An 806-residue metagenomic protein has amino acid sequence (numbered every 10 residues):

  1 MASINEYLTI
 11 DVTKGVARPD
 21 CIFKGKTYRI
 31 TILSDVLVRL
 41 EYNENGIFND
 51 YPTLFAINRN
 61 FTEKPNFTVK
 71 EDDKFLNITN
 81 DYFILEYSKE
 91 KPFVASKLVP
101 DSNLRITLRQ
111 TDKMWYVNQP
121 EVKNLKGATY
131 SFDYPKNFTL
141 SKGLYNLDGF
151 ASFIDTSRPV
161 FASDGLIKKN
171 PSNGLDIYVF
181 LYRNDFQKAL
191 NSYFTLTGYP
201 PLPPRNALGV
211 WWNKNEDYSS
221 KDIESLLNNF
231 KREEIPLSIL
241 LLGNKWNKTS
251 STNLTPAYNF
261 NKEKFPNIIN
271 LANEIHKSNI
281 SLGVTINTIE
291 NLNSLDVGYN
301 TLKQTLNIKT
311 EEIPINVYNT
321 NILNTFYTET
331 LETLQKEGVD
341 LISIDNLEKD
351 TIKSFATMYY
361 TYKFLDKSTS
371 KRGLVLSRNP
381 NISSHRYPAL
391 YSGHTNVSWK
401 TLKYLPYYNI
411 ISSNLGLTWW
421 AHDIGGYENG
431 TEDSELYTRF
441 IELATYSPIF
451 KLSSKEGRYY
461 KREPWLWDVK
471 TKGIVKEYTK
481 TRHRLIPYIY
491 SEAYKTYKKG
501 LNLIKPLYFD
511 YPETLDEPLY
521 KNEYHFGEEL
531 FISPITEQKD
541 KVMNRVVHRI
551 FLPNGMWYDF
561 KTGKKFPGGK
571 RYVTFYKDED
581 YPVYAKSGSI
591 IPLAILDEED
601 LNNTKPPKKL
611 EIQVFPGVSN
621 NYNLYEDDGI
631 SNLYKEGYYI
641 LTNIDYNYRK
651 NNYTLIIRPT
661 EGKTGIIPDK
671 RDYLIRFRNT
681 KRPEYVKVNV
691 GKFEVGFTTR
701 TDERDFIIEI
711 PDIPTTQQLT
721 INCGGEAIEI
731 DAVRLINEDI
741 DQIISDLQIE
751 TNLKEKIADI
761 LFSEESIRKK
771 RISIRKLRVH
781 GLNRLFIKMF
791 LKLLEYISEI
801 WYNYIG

Functional and structural regions predicted by a protein language model:
A2, P65-R205, N213-N215, L227-R232 (+4 more regions): Catalytic and substrate-binding clefts that recognize carbohydrates or anionic sugar/phosphate headgroups
L8, L33-D73: A low-complexity, Ser/Thr/Gly/Pro-enriched, surface-exposed linker/loop concept that marks segments flanking
I30, V38-L40, I78-L85, F531-P534 (+1 more regions): Short, well-ordered beta-strand segments enriched in hydrophobic/aromatic residues
P52-P65, Y558-D578, Y685-I710: Solvent-exposed beta-strand/loop surfaces of large extracellular or lumenal domains
D101, T107, T111, P236-V475 (+2 more regions): Aromatic- and carboxylate-enriched substrate-binding clefts and catalytic-loop regions of carbohydrate-active enzymes
G143, F230, I275, F440 (+1 more regions): Conserved, mostly hydrophobic/aromatic
K363-F364, I382-L390, L405-Y408, S412-H422 (+2 more regions): Catalytic core of carbohydrate-active enzymes
G527, R545, N603-Y804: Beta-rich accessory regions
